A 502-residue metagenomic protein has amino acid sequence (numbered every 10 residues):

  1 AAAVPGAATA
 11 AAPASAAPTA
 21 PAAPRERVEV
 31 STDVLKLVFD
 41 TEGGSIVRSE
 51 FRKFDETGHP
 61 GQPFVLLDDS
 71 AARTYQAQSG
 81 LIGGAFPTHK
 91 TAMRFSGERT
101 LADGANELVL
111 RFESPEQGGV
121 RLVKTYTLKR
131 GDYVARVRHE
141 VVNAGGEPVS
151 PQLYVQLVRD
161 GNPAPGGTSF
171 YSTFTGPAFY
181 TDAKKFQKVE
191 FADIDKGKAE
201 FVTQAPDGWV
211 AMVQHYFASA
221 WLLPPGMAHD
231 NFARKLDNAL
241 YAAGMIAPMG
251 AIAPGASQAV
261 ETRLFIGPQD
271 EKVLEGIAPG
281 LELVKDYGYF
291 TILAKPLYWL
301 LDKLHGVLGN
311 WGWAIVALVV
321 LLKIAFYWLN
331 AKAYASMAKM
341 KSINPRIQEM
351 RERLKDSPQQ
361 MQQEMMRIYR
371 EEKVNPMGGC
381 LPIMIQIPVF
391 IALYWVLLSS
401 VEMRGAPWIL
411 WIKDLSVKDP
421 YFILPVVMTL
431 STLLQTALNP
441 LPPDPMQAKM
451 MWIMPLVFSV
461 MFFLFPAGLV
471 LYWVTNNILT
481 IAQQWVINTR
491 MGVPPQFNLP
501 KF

Functional and structural regions predicted by a protein language model:
A1, F39, H139-E140, P151-S172 (+3 more regions): Helix-loop-helix
A2-A3, A8, A77, M93 (+2 more regions): Generic hydrophobic, helix-prone segments enriched in Leu/Val/Ile
A2-P21: Long, low-complexity intrinsically disordered segments that are proline/alanine-rich with interleaved serine/threonine
R27-L283: Soluble non-transmembrane domains of integral membrane proteins
